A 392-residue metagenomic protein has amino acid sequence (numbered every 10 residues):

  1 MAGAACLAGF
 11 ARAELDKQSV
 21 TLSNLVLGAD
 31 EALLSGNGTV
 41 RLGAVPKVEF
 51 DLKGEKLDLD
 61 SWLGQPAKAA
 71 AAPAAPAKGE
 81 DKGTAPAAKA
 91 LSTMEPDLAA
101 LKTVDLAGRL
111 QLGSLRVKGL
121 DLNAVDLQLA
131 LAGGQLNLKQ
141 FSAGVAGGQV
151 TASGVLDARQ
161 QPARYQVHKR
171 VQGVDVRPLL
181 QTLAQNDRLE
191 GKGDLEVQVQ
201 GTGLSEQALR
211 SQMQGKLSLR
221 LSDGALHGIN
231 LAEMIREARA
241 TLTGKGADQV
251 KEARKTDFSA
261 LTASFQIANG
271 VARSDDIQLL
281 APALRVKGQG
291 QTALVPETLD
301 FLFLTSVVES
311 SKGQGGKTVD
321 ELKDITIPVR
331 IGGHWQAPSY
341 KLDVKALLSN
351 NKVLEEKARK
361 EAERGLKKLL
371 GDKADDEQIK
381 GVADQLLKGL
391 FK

Functional and structural regions predicted by a protein language model:
M1-Q18, G64-G134, F141-V145, V155-Q160 (+3 more regions): Beta-propeller and related beta-repeat scaffolds in trafficking/envelope systems
R12-K17, L25-A32, N37-V45, F50 (+2 more regions): Extended terminal
G36, F50-L52, L110, A152 (+3 more regions): Membrane-embedded beta-strand positions of outer-membrane beta-barrel proteins
V45-K47, T103, N123-V125, D194 (+1 more regions): Short "repeat-start/strand-capping" segments in structured domains, especially the N-termini of parallel beta-helix
A99-L101, A184-E190, E206-R210, L279: Short, solvent-exposed beta-strand/turn "edge" segments of beta-rich domains on protein surfaces
Q111-L115, Q172-V174, Q200, T305-V308: Generic short beta-strand segments
A163-L179, R188-D194, A225-H227, A232: Outer-membrane beta-barrel translocator/pore domains, especially the C-terminal barrels of Gram-negative outer-membrane
